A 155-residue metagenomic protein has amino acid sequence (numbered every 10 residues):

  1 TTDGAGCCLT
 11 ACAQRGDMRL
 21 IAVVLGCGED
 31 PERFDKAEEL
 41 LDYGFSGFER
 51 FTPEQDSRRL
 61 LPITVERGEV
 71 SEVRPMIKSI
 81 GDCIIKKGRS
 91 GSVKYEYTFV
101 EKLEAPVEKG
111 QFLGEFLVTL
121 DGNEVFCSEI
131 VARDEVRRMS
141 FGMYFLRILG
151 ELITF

Functional and structural regions predicted by a protein language model:
T1-F155: Domain-terminus/edge residues, biased toward the C-terminal soluble/receptor-binding domains of extracytoplasmic
